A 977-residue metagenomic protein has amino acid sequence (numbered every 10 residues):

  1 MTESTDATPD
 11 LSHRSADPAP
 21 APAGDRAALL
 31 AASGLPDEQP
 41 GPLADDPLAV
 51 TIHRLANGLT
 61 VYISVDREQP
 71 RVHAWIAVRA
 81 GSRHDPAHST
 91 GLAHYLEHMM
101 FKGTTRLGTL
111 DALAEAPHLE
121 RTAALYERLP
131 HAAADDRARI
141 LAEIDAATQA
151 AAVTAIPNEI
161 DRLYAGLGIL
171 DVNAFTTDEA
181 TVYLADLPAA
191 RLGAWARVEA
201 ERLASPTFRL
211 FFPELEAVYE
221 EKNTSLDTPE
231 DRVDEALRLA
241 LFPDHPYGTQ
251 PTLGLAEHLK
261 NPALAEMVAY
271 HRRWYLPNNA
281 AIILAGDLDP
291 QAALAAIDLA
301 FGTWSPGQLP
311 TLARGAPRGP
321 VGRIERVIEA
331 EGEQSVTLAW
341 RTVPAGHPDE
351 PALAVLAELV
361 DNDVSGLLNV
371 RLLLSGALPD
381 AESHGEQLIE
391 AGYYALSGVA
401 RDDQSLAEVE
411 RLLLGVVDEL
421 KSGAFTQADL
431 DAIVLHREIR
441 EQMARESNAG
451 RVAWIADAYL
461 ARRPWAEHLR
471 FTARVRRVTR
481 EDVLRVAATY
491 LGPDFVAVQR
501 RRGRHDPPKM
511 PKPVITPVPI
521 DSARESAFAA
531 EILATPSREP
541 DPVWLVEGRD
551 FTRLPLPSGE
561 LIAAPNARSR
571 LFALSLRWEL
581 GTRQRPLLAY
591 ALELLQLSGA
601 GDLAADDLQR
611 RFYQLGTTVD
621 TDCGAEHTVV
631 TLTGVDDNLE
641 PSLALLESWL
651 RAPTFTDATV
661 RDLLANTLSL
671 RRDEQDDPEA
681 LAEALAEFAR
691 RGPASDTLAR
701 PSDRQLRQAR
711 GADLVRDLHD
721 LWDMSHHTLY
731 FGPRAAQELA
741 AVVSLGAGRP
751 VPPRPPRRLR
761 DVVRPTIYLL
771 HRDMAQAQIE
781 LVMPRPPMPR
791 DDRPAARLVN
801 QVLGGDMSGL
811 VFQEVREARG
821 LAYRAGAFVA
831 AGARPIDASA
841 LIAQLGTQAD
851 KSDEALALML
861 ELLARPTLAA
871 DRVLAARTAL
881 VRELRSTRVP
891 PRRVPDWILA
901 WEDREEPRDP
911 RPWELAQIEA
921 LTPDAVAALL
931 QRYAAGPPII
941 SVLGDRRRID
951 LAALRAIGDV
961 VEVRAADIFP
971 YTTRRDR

Functional and structural regions predicted by a protein language model:
T2-S33, L48, R54-N57, A112-P310 (+5 more regions): Charge-rich, well-structured scaffold segments of protease-associated domains
A32-I52, S537-R553: Short, Gly/Pro- and small/polar-rich lid/capping loops
L43-W75, T552-S558, I562-P565: Mature N-terminal segment immediately following signal peptide/propeptide cleavage in secreted/periplasmic
D45-P47, P320-G322, D482, V546-G548 (+3 more regions): Residues that act as N-cap/strand-start positions at coil-to-secondary-structure junctions
R67-H118, L338, P348-V360, L368-V370 (+6 more regions): Active/ligand-binding-proximal structured segments within catalytic/core domains that scaffold catalytic residues
R67-P70, L276, E331-G332, E390 (+3 more regions): Short strand-connecting beta-turns/loops that link adjacent beta-strands
V78-S82, A400-D402, W578-T582, D636 (+2 more regions): Beta-strand elements of well-folded, non-transmembrane domains
N223-L226, L239, L309-S365, S397 (+6 more regions): His/Glu-based metal-binding/catalytic segments typifying zinc-dependent metallopeptidases
